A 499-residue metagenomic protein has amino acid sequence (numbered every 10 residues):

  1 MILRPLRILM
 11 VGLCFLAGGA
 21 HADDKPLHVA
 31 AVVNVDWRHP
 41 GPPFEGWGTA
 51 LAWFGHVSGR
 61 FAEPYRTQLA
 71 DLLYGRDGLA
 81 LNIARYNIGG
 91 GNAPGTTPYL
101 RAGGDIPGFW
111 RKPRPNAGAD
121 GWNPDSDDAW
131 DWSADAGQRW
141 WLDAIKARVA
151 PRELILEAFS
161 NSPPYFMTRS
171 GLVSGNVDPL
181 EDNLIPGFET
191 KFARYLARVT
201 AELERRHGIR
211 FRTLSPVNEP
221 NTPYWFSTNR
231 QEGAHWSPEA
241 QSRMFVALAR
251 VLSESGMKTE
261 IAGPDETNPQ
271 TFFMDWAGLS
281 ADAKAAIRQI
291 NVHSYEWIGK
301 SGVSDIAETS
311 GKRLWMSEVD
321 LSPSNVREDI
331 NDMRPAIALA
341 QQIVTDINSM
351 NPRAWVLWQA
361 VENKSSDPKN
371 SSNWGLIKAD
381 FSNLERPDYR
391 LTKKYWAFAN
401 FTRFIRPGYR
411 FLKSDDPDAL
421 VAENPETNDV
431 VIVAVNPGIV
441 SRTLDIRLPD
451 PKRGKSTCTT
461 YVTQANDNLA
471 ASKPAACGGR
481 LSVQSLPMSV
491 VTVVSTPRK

Functional and structural regions predicted by a protein language model:
R7-A17: Bacterial N-terminal signal peptides
L27-R212, E232, V246: N-terminal catalytic cores of secreted or lumenal carbohydrate-active enzymes
P43-L51, N82-I88, N92, I155-F159 (+6 more regions): Structural recognition of the beta-strand scaffold that forms the well-ordered cores of secreted hydrolase catalytic
K191-R198, E202-R210, P220-P323: Active-site neighborhood of glycoside hydrolase catalytic domains
L314-A397, K413-D415: Aromatic/acidic polysaccharide-binding cleft in carbohydrate-active enzymes
S414-R453, M488: Carbohydrate-binding surface patches
P449-L469: Solvent-exposed beta-hairpin/edge-strand motifs
P474-K499: C-terminal beta-strand-rich structural cap/linker in extracellular carbohydrate-active enzymes
